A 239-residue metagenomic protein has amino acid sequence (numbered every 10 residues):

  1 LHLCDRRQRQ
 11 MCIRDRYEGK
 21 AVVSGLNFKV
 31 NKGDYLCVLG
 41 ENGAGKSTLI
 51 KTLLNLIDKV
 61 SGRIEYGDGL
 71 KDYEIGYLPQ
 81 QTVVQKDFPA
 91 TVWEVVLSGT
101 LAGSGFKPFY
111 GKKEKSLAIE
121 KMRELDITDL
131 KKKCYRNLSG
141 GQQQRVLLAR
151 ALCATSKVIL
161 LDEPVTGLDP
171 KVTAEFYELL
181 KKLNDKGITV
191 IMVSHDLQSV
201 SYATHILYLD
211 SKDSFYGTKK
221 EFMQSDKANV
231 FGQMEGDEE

Functional and structural regions predicted by a protein language model:
L1-R9, I13: Single conserved hydrophobic/aromatic residue that forms the stacking wall/gate of nucleotide- or nucleobase-binding
L39-E41: The feature captures the beta-strand-to-loop junction immediately N-terminal to the Walker
K112-L130: Conserved ABC ATPase "signature" region
C134-L138, Q142: Conserved ABC ATPase signature
I159-E163: Catalytic Walker B motif of ABC-type/P-loop ATPase nucleotide-binding domains
S194-H195: H-loop/switch region of ABC-family ATPase nucleotide-binding domains
A203-K220: H-loop (His-switch) and adjacent beta-strand-loop-beta switch element of ABC-type ATPase nucleotide-binding domains
